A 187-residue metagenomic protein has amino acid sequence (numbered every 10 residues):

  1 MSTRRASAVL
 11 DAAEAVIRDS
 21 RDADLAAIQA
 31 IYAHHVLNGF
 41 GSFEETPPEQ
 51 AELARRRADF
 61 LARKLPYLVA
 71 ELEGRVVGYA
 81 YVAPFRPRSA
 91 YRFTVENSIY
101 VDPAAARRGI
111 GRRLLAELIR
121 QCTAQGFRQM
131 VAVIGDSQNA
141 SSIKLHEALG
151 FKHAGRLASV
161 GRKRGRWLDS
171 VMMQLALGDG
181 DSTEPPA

Functional and structural regions predicted by a protein language model:
T3, D19-D22, P47-A104, L115-A116 (+2 more regions): Acetyl-CoA-dependent GNAT
V16-I28: A short beta-loop-alpha structural element at the N-terminal edge of CoA-dependent acyl/N-acetyltransferase catalytic
Q29-R57: Conserved GNAT-fold acetyl-CoA-binding loop/helix
Y81-P84, V133-I134, E147, K152-D169: Conserved catalytic-core motifs of GNAT/GCN5-like acyltransferases
F93-V95, S159-A187: C-terminal "cap" of GNAT-fold acetyltransferases
I99-A104, R108, D136-Q138: Active-site acidic-Proline motif in GNAT/NAT acetyltransferases
R107-C122, A140, K144-A148: Conserved acetyl-CoA-binding loop-helix of GNAT-fold acetyltransferases
C122-I134: Conserved GNAT acetyl-CoA-binding A-motif
